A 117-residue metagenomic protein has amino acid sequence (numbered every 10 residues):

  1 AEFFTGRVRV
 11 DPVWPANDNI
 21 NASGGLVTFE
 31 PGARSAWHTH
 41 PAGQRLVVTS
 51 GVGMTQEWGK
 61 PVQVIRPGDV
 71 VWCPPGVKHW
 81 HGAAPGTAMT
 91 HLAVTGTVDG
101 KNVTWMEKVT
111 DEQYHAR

Functional and structural regions predicted by a protein language model:
A1-S23, N102-R117: A short, N-terminal "cap"/entry segment at the start of jelly-roll beta-barrel domains of the cupin/DSBH fold
R9-V10, S23-H40, P75: Conserved short histidine dyad/triad with adjacent acidic residue
V10-P12, G24-T28, R45, V64 (+3 more regions): Conserved hydrophobic/aromatic beta-strand scaffold that supports enzyme active sites
D18-I20, F29-G32, V52-M54, D99-G100: Short, charged/polar surface micro-motifs in flexible loops or helix N-caps
N21, T39-H40, G59, A83-P85: Short glycine/proline-enriched turns and hinge-like loops at secondary-structure junctions
R34, T39-P67, V77: A short beta-strand-loop-beta hairpin characteristic of the jelly-roll/cupin
M54, P61-V62, R66-P67, P75-N102: Ligand-binding loop in jelly-roll beta-barrel domains
